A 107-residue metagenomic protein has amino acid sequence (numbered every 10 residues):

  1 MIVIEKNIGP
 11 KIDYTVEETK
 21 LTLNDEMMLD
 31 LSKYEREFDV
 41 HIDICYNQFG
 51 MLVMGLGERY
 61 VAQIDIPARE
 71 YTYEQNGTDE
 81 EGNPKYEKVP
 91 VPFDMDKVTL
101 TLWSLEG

Functional and structural regions predicted by a protein language model:
M1-G107: Cysteine-centric segments in proteins
